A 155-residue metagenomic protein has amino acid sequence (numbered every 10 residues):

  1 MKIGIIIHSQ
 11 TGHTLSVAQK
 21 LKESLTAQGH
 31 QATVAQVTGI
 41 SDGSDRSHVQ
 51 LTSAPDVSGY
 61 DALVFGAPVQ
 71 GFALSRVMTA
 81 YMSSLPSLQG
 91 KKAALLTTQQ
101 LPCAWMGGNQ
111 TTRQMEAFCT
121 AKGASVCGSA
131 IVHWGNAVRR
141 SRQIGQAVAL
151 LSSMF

Functional and structural regions predicted by a protein language model:
M1-L88, T120, I144-F155: N-terminal beta1-alpha1-beta2 submodule of the flavodoxin-like/Rossmannoid cofactor-binding fold
S9, G66, C103, V132-G135: Conserved short-loop catalytic and cofactor-binding motifs
H13, A73-L74, C103-G107, R139: Secondary-structure boundary/capping motif
V37-G39, I131-W134: Residues that form or immediately flank small-molecule/cofactor binding pockets and catalytic motifs
A94, T98-H133: Short, glycine-/small-residue-rich phosphate/pyrophosphate-handling segment
N136-Q143: A short acidic/glycine-rich loop-to-helix N-cap element
